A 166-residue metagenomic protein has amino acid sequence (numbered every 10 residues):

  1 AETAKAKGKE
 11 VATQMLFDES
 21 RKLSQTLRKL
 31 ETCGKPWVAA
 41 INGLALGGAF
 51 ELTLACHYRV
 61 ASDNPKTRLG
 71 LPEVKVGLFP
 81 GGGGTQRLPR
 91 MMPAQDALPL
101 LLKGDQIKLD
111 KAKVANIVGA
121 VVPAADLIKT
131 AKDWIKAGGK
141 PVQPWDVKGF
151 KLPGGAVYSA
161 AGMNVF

Functional and structural regions predicted by a protein language model:
A1-K7, E51, C56-D63, P89-M91: A glycine- and small-aliphatic-rich helix-loop capping segment at beta-alpha/alpha-beta transitions that lines
A1-T26, A45, K75-G77: Glycine- (often His-adjacent) and acidic-residue-rich active-site loop that binds/positions the CoA thioester
A12, N42, G77, L101 (+1 more regions): Generic anion/oxyanion-binding catalytic loop in active/binding sites
F17, A40, P99-L100: Residue-level marker of alpha-helix boundaries and capping positions
S24, R28-V76, P80: Glycine-rich beta-to-alpha active-site loop
M91, D96-L98, L102-K108, K113-F166: Intrinsically disordered, low-complexity segments enriched in small/flexible residues
